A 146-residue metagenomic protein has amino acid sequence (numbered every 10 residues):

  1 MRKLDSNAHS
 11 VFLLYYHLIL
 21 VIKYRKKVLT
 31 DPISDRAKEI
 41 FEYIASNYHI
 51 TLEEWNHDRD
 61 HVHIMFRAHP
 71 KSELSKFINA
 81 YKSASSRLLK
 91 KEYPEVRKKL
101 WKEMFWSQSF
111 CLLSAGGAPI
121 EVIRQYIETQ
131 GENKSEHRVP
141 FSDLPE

Functional and structural regions predicted by a protein language model:
M1-E146: Basic nucleic-acid-binding interfaces
